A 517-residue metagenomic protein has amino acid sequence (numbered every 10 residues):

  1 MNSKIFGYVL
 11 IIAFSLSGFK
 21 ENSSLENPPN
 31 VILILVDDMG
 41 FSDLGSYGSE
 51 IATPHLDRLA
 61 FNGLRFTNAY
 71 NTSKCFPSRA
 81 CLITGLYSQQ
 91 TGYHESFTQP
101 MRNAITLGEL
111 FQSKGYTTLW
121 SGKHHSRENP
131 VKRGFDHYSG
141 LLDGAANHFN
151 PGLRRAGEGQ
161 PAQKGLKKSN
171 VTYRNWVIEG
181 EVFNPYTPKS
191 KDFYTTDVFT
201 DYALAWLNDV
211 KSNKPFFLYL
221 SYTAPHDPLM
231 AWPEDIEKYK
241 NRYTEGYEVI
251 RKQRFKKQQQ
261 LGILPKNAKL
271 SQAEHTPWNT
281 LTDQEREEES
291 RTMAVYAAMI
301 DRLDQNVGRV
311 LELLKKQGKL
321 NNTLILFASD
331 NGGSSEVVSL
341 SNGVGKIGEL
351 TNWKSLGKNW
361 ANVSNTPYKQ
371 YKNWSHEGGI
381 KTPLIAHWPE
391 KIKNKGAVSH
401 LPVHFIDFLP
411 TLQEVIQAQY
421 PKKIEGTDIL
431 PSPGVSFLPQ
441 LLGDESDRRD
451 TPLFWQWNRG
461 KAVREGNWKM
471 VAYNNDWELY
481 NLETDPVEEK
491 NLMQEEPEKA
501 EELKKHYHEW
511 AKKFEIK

Functional and structural regions predicted by a protein language model:
N2, F6, F19-W477, T484-K512 (+1 more regions): Formylglycine-dependent sulfatase
I11-G18: Hydrophobic h-region of N-terminal signal peptides that target proteins for export in Gram-negative bacteria
